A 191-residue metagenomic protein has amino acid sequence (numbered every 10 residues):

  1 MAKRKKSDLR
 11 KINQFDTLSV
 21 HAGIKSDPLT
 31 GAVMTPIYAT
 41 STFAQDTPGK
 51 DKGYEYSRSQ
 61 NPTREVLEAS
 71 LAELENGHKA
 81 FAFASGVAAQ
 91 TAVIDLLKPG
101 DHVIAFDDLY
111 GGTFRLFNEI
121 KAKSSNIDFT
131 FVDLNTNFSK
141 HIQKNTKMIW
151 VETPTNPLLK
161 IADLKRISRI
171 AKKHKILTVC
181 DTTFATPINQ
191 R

Functional and structural regions predicted by a protein language model:
A2-N61, L67-S70: N-terminal "arm"/small-domain region of PLP-dependent enzymes with the aminotransferase-like
S7-K11, H21, A80-R191: Conserved PLP-enzyme active-site core in the AAT-like
T30, E75, S124-S125: A broad structural signal for alpha-helix termini and local helix breaks/kinks
T42-T91, D95-L96, G112-I120: Conserved N-terminal alpha-helix of the aminotransferase class I/II PLP-enzyme fold
